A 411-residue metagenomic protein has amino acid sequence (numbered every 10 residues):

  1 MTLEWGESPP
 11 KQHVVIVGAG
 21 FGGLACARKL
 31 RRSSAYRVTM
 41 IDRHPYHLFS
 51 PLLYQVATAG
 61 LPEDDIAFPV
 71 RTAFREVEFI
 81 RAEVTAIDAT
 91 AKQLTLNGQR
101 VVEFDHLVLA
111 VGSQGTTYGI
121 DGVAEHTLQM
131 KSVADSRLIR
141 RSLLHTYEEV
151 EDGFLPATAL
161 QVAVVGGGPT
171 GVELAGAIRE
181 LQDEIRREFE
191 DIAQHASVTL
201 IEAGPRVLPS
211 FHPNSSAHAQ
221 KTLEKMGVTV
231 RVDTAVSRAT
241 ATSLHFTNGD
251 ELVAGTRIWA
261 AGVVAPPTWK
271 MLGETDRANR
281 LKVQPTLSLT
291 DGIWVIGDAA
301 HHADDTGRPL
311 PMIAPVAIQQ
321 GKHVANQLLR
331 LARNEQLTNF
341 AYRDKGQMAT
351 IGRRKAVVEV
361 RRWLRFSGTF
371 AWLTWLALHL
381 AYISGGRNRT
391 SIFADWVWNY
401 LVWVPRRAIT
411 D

Functional and structural regions predicted by a protein language model:
M1-Q12, E78-A163, I258: FAD-binding core/adjacent interface of flavoenzyme oxidoreductases
T2-F79, T85, P169-S210, I258: Beta1-alpha1 glycine-rich phosphate/pyrophosphate-binding loop at the start of Rossmann-like nucleotide-binding domains
T2-W5, P9-K11, Q320, A325-D411: C-terminal, flexible cofactor-proximal segment of oxidoreductases
V15-V17, V102-Q114, S132, V236 (+3 more regions): Short hydrophobic core segments
G22, G112-G115, A175, V263-A265: Short glycine-rich anion-binding loops that position phosphate/pyrophosphate groups of nucleotides and phosphorylated
V77-A86, T90, R179-P285, L289 (+1 more regions): A Rossmann-like FAD-binding core segment of flavoenzymes
N97, A110-V111, V232-T234, T247 (+2 more regions): Short, well-ordered coil/turn residues at beta-beta hairpins and beta-strand->alpha-helix junctions within
E125-G153, S243-H245, E251-Q319, N326: FAD-site-proximal beta/loop scaffold in flavoenzymes
